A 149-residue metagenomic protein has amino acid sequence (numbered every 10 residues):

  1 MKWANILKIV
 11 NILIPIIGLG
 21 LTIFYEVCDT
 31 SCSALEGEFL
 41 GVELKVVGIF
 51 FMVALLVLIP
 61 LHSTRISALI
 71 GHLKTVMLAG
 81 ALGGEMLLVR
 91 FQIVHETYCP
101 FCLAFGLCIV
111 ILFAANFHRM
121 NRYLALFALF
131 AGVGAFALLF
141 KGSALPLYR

Functional and structural regions predicted by a protein language model:
M1-R149: Membrane-interfacial helix-loop segments of redox and metal-homeostasis proteins, especially TM-loop-TM junctions
